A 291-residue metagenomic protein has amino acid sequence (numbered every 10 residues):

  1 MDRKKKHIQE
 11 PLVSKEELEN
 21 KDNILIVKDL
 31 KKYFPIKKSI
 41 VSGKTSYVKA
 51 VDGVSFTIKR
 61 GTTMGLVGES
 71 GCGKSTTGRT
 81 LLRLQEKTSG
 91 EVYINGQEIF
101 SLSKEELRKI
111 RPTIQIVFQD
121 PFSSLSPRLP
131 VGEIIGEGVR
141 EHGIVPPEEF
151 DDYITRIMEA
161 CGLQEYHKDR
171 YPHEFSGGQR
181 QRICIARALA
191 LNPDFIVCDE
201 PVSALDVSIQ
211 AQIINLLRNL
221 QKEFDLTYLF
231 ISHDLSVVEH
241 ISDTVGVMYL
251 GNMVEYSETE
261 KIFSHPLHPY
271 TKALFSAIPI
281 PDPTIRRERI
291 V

Functional and structural regions predicted by a protein language model:
M1-N23, P35-S42, Y47, E258-V291: Short catalytic/signature loops enriched in Gly
L82: Helix-to-loop junction immediately C-terminal to a conserved catalytic motif
G90-E98, I110: Conserved ABC transporter NBD signature motif
E98, E148-Y166, F275-S276: Conserved ABC ATPase "signature" region
Y171-F175, Q179: Conserved ABC ATPase signature
A190-D194: A short, proline-enriched helix->beta-strand linker immediately N-terminal to the Walker B motif in ABC-type P-loop
P201, L205, I209-T284: P-loop NTP-binding/switch modules centered on Walker-like glycine-rich loops
